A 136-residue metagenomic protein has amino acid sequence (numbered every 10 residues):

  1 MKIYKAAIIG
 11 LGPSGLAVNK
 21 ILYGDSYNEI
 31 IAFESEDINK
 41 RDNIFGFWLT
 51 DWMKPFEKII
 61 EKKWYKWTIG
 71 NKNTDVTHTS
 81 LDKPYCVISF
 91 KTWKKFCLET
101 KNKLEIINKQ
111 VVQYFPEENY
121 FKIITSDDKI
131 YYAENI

Functional and structural regions predicted by a protein language model:
M1-S14, I31: Beta1/beta-strand and adjacent pyrophosphate-binding region of the FAD-binding site in flavoprotein oxidoreductases
I3-Y4, Y27, A133-E134: Short, well-ordered alpha-helix to beta-strand connector turns
A6, L11, D42, L49 (+4 more regions): Extended interaction regions within the primary functional domain
I8-P13, A17, L22, V111 (+2 more regions): Structured catalytic cores of enzymes that bind and process phosphorylated ligands/cofactors
G12, E36, I136: Anionic group-transfer/hydrolysis microenvironments
A17-T74, T92: N-terminal FAD cofactor-binding segment of flavoenzymes
T68-I136: Conserved N-terminal helical subregion
